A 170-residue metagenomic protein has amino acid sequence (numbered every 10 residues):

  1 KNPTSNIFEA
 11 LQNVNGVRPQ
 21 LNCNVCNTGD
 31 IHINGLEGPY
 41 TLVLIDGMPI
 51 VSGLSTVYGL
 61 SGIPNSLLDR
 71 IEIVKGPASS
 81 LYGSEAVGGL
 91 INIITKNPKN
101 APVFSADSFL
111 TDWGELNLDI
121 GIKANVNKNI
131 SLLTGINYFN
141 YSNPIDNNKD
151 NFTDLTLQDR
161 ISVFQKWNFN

Functional and structural regions predicted by a protein language model:
K1-S5, I31-L36, D46, L110: Short, polar/charged loop or turn motifs at beta-strand boundaries
E9, H32, M48-K75, V163: Short acidic/polar hinge/loop motifs at secondary-structure boundaries that mediate gating or recognition
G16-N27, G83-V87: Short, glycine-/polar-rich solvent-exposed loops and beta-turns at beta-strand/coil boundaries
T28, Y58, A86-G88, F109 (+2 more regions): Transmembrane beta-barrel architecture of outer-membrane proteins
I33-E37, I45, K75, T95-N97: Flexible glycine-/small-residue-rich
G38, I50, K96, T111-W113 (+1 more regions): Structural signature of outer-membrane beta-barrel domains
A78-S80, L90, T95-N125, T153-T156: Short strand-turn segments of transmembrane beta-barrel domains in outer membranes, especially the first one or two
N92, K99-A101, K123-N170: Periplasmic-side early beta-strands and strand-to-turn transitions of outer-membrane beta-barrels
